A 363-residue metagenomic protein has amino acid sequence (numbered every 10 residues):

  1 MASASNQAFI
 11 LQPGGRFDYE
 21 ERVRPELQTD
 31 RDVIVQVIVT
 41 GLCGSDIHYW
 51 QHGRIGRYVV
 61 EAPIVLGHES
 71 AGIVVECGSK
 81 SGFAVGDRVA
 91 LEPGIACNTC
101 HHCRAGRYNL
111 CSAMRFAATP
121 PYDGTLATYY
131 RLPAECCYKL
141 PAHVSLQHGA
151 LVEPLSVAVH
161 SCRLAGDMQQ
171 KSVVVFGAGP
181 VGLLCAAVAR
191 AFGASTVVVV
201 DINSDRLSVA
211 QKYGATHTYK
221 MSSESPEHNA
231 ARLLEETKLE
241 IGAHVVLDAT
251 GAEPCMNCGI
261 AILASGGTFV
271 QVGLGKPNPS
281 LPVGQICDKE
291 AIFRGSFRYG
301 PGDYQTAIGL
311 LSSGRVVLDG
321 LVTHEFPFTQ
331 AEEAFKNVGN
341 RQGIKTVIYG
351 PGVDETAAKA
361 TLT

Functional and structural regions predicted by a protein language model:
M1-A4, Q36, N257-I260, P301-T363: C-terminal hydrophobic helical "lid"/dimerization subdomain of Rossmann-like NAD(P)H-dependent oxidoreductases
A8-L27, G44-C77, A90, C111-D123: N-terminal glycine-rich cofactor-binding segment
P25-T40, I55-H101, C136, P141-H143: Glycine-rich beta-strand-centered segment in the early N-terminal region that forms part of a ligand/cofactor-binding
C97-F176: NAD(P)H dinucleotide-binding glycine-rich loop of Rossmann-like/cofactor-binding domains, especially the beta1-alpha1
Y129, A150, V174, A178 (+6 more regions): Glycine- and other small-residue-rich loops at beta-strand/loop junctions that grip anionic moieties
V144-E224: Mid-domain Rossmann-like dinucleotide-binding core that forms the NAD(H)/NADP(H) cofactor-binding site
A165-Q169, S208-I292, E332, D354-T363: Glycine-rich cofactor phosphate-binding loops and adjacent beta1-alpha1 units of small-molecule cofactor enzyme domains
N203, G275, Y299, G352: Residues in the short beta-alpha loop(s) of Rossmann-like NAD(P)-binding domains
